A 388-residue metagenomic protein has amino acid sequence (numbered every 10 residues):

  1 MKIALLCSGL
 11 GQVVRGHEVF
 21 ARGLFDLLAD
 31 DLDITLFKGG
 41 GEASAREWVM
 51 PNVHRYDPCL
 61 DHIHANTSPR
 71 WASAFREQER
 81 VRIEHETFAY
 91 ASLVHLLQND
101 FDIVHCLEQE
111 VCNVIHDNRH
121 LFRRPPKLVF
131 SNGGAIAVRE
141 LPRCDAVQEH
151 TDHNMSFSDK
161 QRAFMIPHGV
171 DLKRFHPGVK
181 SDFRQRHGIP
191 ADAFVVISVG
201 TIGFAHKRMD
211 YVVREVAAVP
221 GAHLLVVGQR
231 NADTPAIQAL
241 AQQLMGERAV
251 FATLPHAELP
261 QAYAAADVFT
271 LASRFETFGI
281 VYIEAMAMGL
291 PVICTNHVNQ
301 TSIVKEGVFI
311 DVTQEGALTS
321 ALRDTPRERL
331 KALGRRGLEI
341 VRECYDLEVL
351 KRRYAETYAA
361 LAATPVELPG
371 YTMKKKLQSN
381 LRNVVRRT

Functional and structural regions predicted by a protein language model:
G40-E42, V170, V199-I202, G221-Q238: Glycosyltransferase donor-sugar binding loop
V138, D159-Q161, V170-R186, D192-A193 (+2 more regions): Acidic anion/phosphate-binding donor-loop and adjacent secondary structure in glycosyltransferase catalytic cores
P190-K207, V213-V219, L225: Conserved donor-binding/catalytic core segment of Leloir-type glycosyltransferases
P235-A257: Nucleotide-activated donor-binding/catalytic signature segment of Leloir-type glycosyltransferases, i.e., the conserved
Q261-A266: Short alpha-helical donor nucleotide-sugar binding micro-motif in glycosyltransferases
R274: Aromatic "clamp/platform" in nucleotide-sugar-dependent glycosyltransferases that forms part of the donor/acceptor
P291-C294: Short hydrophobic beta-strand element within catalytic cores of glycosyltransferases and related nucleotide-activated
K305-G316, L322-R329: Conserved acidic donor-binding segment of nucleotide-sugar-dependent glycosyltransferases
